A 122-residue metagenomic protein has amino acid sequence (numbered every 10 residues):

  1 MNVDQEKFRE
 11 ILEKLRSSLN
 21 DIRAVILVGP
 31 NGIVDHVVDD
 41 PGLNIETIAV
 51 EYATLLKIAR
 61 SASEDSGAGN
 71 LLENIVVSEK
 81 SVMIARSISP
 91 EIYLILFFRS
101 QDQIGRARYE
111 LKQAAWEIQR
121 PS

Functional and structural regions predicted by a protein language model:
M1-S122: Non-catalytic interaction/Regulatory regions outside core domains
